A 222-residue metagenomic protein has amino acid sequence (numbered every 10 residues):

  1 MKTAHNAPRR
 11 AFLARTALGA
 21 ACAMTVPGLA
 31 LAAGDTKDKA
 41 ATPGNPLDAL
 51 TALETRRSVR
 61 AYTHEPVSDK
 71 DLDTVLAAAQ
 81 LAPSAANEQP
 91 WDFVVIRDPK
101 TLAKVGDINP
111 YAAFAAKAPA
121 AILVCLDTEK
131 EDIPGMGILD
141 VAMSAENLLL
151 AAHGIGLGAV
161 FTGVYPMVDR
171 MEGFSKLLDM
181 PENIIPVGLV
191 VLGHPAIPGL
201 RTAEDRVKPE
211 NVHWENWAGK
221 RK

Functional and structural regions predicted by a protein language model:
K2-K222: Acidic, surface-exposed loops and disordered segments
